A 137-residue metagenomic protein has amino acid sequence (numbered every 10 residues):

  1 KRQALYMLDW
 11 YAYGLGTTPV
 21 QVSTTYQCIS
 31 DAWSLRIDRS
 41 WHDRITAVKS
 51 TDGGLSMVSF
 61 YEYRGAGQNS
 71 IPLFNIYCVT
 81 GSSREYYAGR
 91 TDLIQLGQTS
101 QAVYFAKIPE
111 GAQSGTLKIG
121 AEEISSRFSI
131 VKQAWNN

Functional and structural regions predicted by a protein language model:
K1-I71, Y77-N137: N-terminal targeting sequences that direct proteins away from the cytosol to non-cytosolic compartments
